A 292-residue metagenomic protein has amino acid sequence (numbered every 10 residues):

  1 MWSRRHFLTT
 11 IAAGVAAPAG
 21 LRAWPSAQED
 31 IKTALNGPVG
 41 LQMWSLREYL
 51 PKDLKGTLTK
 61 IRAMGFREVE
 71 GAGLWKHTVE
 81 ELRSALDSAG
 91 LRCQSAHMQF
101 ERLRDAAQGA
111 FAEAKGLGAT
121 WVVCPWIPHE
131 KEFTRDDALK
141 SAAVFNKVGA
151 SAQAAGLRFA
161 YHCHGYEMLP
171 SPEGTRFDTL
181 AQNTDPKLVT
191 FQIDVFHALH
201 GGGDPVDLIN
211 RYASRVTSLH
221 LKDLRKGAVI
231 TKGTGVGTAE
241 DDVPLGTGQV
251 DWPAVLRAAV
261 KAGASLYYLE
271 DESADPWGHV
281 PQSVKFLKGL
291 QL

Functional and structural regions predicted by a protein language model:
M1-V15: N-terminal secretory signal peptides and thylakoid transit peptides that target proteins across membranes
A12, E68, W75, R92 (+3 more regions): Active-site acidic/histidine proton-transfer and metal-coordination neighborhood in alpha/beta enzyme cores
L21-L50, K60: C-terminal segment of N-terminal export signals and the immediately downstream linker at the start of the mature
L41, I61, V69, L86 (+5 more regions): Conserved, mostly hydrophobic/aromatic
R47-P51, E70-E81, Q99-A106, H129-F133 (+5 more regions): Acidic-and-aromatic substrate-binding clefts and catalytic sites of carbohydrate-active enzymes
Y49-K60, R104-E113, G202-L208, W252: Short, acidic/polar
E70, S95, V123, A160 (+2 more regions): Conserved beta-strand positions in the central sheet of alpha/beta enzyme cores
Q153-Q249: Acidic/histidine-rich catalytic cores of soluble enzymes
